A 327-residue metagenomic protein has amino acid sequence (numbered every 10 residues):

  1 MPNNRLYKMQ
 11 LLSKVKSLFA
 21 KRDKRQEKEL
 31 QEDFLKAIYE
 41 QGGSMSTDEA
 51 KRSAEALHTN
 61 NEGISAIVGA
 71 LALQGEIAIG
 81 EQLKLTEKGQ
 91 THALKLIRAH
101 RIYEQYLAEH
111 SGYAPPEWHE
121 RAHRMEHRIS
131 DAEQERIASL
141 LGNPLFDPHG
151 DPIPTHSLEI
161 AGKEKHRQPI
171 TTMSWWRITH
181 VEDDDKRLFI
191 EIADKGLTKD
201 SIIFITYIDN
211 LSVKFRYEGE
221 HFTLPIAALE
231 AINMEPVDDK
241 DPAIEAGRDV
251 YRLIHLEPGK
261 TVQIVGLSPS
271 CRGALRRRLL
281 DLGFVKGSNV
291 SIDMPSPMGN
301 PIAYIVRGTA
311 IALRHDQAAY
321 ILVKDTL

Functional and structural regions predicted by a protein language model:
Y7-K36: Short alpha-helical segments that sit at the start of domains
Q31-Y39, A93-L94, V265: Hydrophobic residues on short alpha-helical segments
S44-L57: Short acidic, hydrophobic short linear motifs in intrinsically disordered regions
L57-L73: Short amphipathic alpha-helical interaction segments
A72-Q82: A short, conserved structural fragment
Q82-H100: Basic, amphipathic "hinge/linker" alpha-helix immediately C-terminal to the N-terminal HTH DNA-binding motif
H127-L267: Mid-protein regulatory/catalytic core that forms ligand/cofactor-binding pockets and protein-protein interaction
S201, S288-N289, T309: Structural motif
